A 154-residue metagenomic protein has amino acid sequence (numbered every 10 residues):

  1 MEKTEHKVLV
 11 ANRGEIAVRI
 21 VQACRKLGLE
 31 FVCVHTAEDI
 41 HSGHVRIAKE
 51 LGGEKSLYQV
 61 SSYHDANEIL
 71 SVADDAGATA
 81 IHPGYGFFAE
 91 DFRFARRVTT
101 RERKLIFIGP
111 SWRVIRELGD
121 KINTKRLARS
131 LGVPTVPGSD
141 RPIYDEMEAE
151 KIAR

Functional and structural regions predicted by a protein language model:
M1-R154: N-terminal beta-alpha lobe that positions the nucleotide/phosphoryl donor in ATP/NTP-coupled carboxylate activation
